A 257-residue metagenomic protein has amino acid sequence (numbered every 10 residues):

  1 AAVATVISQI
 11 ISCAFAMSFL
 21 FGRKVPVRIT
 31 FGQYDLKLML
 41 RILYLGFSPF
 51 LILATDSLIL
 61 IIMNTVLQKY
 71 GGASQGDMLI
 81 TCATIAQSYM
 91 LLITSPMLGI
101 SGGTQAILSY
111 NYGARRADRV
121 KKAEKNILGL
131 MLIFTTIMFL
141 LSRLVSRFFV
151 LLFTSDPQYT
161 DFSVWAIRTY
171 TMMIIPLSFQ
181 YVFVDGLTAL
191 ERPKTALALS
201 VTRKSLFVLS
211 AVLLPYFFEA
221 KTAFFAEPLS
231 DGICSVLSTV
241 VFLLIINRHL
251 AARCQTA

Functional and structural regions predicted by a protein language model:
A1-F47, L108-M173, L214-A257: Short alpha-helical transmembrane segments in multi-pass integral membrane proteins
V6-A14, K24, F50-T65, K69 (+7 more regions): Hydrophobic alpha-helical transmembrane bundles that constitute the permease/transmembrane domains of multi-pass
V25, Q75-M78, T135, I167 (+3 more regions): Residue-level detector of functional hotspots within protein domains
A54-A86, L92, Y110, F148-P157 (+1 more regions): Helix-terminus/linker motif at the lipid-water interface of multi-pass membrane proteins
N64, I80-L140, L144-S146, L177-L199: Small-residue-rich hydrophobic transmembrane alpha-helices
W165, S200-V201: Short alpha-helical segments used as structural interaction elements across diverse proteins
R192-T195, V208-S210, K221: A short pocket-lining beta-strand/turn micro-motif at the edge of beta-sheets
